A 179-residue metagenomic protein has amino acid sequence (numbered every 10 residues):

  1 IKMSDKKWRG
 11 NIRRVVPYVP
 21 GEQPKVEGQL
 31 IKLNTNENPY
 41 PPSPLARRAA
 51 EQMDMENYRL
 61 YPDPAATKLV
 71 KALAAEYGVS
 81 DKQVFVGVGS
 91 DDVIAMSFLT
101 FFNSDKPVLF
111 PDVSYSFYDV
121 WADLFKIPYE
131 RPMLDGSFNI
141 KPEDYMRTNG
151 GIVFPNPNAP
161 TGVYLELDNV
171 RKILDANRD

Functional and structural regions predicted by a protein language model:
K2-L60, T148-V153: N-terminal "arm"/small-domain region of PLP-dependent enzymes with the aminotransferase-like
Y58-R178: Conserved core of the PLP fold type I
